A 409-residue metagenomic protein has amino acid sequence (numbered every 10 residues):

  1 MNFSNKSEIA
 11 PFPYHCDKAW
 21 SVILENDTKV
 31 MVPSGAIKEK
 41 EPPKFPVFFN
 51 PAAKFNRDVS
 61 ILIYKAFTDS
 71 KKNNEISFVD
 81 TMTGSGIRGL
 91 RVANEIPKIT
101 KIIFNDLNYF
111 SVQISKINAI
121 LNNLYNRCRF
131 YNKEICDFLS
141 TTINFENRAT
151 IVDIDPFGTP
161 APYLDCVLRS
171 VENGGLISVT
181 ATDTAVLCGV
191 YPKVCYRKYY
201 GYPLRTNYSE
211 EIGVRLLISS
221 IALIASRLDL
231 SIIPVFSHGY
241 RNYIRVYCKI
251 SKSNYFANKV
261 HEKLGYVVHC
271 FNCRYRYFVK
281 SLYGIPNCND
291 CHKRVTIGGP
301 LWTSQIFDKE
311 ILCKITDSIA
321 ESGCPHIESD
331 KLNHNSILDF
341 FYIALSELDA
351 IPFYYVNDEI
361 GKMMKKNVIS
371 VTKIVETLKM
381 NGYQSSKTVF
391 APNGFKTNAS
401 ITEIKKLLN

Functional and structural regions predicted by a protein language model:
M1-N409: SAM-dependent transferase fold signal centered on methyltransferase-like domains, encompassing both Class I
